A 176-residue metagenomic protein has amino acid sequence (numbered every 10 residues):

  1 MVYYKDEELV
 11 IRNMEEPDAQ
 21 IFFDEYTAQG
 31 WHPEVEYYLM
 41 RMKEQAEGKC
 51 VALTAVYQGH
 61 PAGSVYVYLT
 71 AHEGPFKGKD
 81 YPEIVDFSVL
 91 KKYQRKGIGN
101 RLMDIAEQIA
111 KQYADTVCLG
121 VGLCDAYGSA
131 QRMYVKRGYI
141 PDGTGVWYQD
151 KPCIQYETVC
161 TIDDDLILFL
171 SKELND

Functional and structural regions predicted by a protein language model:
E7-F22: A short beta-loop-alpha structural element at the N-terminal edge of CoA-dependent acyl/N-acetyltransferase catalytic
W31-T54: Active-site rim helix/loop that mediates acceptor-substrate recognition in acyltransferases
C50, D163-F169: Short hydrophobic/aromatic beta-strand or adjacent loop that forms the aromatic wall/cage of a ligand/substrate-binding
T54, H60-A71, E83-S88: Conserved beta-strand in the GNAT
K77-K91, L119: Conserved acetyl-CoA binding element of GNAT-fold acetyltransferases
V89, R95-Q108, R132-K136: Conserved acetyl-CoA-binding loop-helix of GNAT-fold acetyltransferases
N100, C124-V146, Q155-T158, I162: Conserved active-site alpha-helix within GNAT-family acetyltransferase domains
A110-L123: Conserved GNAT acetyl-CoA-binding A-motif
